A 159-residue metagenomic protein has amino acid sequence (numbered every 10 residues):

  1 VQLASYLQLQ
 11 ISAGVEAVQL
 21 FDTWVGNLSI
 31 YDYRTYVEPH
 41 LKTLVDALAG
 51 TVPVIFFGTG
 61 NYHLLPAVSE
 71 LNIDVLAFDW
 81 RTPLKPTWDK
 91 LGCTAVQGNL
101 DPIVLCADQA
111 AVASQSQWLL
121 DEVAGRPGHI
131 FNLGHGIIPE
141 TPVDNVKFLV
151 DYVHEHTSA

Functional and structural regions predicted by a protein language model:
V1-A159: Active-site loop segments of alpha/beta catalytic cores
